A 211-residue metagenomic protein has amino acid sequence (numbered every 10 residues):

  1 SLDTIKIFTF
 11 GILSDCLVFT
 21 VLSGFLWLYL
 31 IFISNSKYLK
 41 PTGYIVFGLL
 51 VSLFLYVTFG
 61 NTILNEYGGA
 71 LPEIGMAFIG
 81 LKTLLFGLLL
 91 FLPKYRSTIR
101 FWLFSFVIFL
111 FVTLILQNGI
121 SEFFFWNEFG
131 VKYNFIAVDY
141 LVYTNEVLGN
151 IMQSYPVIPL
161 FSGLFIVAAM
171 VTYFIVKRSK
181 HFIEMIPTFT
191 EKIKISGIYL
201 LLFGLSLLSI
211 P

Functional and structural regions predicted by a protein language model:
S1-P211: Transmembrane and membrane-interface helices of multi-pass, inner-membrane envelope-modifying transferases
